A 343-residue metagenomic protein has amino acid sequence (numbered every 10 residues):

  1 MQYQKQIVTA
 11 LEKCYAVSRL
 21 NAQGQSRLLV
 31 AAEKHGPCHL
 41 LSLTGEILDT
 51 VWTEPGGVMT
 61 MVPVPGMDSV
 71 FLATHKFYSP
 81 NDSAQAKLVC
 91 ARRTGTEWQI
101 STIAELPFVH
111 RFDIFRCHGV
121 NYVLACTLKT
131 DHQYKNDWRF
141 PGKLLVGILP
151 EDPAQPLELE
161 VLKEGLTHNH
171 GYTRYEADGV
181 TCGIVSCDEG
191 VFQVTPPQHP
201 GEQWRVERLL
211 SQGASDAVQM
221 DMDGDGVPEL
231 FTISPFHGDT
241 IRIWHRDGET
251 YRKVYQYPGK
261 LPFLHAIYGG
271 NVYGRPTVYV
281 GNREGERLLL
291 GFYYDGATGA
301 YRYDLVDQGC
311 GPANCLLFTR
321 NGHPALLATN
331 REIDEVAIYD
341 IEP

Functional and structural regions predicted by a protein language model:
M1-P343: Beta-propeller-forming repeat regions
